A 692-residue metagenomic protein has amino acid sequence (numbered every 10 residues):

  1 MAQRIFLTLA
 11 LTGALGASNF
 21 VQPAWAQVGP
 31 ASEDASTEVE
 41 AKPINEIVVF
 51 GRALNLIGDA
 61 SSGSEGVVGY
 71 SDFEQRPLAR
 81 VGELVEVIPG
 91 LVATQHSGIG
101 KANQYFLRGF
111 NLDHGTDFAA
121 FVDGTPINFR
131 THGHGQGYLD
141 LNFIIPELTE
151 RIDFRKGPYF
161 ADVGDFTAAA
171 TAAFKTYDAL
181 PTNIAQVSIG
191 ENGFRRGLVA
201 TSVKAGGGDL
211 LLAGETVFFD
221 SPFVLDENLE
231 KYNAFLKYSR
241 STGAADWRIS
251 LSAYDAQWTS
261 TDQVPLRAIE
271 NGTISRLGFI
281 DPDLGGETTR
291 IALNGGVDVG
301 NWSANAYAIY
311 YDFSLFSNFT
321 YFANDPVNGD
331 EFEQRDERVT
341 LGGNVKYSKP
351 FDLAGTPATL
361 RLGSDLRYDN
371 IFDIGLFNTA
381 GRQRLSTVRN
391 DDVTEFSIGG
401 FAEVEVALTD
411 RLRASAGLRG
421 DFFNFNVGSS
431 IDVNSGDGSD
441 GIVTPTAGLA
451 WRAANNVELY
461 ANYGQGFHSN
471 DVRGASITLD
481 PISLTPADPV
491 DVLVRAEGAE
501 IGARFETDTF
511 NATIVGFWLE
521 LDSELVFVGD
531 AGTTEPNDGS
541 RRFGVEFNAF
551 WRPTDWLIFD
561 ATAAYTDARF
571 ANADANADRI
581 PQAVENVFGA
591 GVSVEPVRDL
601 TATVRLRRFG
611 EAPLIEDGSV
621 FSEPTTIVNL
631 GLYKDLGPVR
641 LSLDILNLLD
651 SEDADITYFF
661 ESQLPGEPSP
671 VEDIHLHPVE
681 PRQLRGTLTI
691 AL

Functional and structural regions predicted by a protein language model:
P43-R76, I99-Q104, H132: N-terminal periplasmic "start-of-domain" segments of outer-membrane beta-barrel proteins
F50, G82-F129: Extracytoplasmic beta-strand/coil segments of soluble accessory domains associated with Gram-negative outer-membrane
T125-K156, F174-K175: Short acidic/polar hinge/loop motifs at secondary-structure boundaries that mediate gating or recognition
I184, I189-F219, F223-T261, L284-G296 (+4 more regions): Transmembrane beta-barrel wall of Gram-negative outer-membrane proteins
S241, A245-Y254, G286-S430, A450 (+3 more regions): Face-selective signature of the C-terminal outer-membrane beta-barrel domain
G296-T320, R452, E458-G464, V490-R552 (+2 more regions): Membrane-embedded beta-barrel scaffold of Gram-negative outer-membrane proteins
Y347-P350, D410, A414, N511 (+3 more regions): Gram-negative outer-membrane beta-barrel transporters
R608-I615, Y633-L692: C-terminal beta-signal and adjacent terminal beta-strands/loops of Gram-negative outer-membrane beta-barrel proteins
